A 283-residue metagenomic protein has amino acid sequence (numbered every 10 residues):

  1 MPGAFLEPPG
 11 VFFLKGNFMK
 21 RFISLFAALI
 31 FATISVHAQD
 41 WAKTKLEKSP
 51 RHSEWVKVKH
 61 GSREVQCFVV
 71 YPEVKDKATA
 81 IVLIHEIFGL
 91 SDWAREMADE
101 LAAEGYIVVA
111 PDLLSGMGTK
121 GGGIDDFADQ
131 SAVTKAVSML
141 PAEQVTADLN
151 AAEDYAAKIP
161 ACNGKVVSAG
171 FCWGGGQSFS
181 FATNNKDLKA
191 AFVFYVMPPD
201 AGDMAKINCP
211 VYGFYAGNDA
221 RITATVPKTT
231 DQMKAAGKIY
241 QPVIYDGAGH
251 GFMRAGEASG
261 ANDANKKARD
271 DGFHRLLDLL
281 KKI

Functional and structural regions predicted by a protein language model:
F22, A28, A32-V58, V65-F68: An N-terminal hydrophobic leader/cap segment in hydrolases
L46, W55-A157, R254-A258: Serine-hydrolase catalytic machinery in alpha/beta-hydrolase-like enzymes
P160-F171: Alpha/beta-hydrolase fold nucleophile elbow
G170-G174, S178: Gly/Ala-rich beta-loop-alpha elbow adjacent to hydrolase catalytic centers
D187-V196: A conserved short beta-strand
G213-Y215: Short beta-strand/loop motif that positions the catalytic acidic residue of the alpha/beta-hydrolase fold
N218-T223, H250: Acidic catalytic loop of the alpha/beta-hydrolase fold
K234, I239-I283: C-terminal catalytic histidine-bearing segment of alpha/beta-hydrolase fold enzymes
